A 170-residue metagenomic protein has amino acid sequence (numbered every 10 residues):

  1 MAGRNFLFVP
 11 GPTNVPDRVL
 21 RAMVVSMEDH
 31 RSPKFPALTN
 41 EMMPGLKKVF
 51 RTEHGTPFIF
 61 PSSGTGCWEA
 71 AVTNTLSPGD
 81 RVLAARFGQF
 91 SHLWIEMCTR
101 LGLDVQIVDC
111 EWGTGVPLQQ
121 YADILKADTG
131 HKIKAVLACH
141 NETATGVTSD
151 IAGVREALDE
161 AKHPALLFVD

Functional and structural regions predicted by a protein language model:
M1-P33: N-terminal "arm"/small-domain region of PLP-dependent enzymes with the aminotransferase-like
L7-V9, F58-P61, A84, I107-V108 (+2 more regions): General beta-strand structural signal in soluble alpha/beta enzymes
A22, S26-H30, G45, V49 (+6 more regions): Change "in soluble alpha/beta enzymes" to "in soluble alpha/beta proteins
M23-A70, Q89, L93-T99: Conserved N-terminal alpha-helix of the aminotransferase class I/II PLP-enzyme fold
L76-H92: Conserved PLP-anchoring active-site segment centered on the Schiff-base-forming lysine
L93-Q106, E111, Q119-I124: Active-site-proximal loop->helix
V116-D170: Active-site phosphate-binding strand-loop segment of PLP-dependent enzymes
